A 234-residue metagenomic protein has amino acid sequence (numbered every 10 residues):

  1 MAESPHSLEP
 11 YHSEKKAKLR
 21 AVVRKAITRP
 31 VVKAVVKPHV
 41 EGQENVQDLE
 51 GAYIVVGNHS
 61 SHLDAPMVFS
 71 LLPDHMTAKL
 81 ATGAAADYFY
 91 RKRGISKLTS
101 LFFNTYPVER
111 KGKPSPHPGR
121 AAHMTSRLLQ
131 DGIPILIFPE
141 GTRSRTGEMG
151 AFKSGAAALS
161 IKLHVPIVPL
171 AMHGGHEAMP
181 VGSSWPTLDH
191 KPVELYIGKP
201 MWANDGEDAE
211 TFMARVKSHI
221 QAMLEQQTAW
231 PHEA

Functional and structural regions predicted by a protein language model:
M1-V23, H117-A234: Non-catalytic C-terminal accessory region of glycerolipid acyltransferases and related lyso-lipid remodeling enzymes
A17, A21-V36, S96-S100, N104: Short hydrophobic helices that act as membrane-entry/anchoring signals
T28-H59: Helix-to-loop junction immediately C-terminal to a conserved catalytic motif
P30-V36, K111-P116, T146: Short, flexible loop segments at the rims of nucleotide/cofactor-binding pockets, characterized by
V36, A78, L101, K191-V193: Residue-level signal for beta-strand positions within conserved beta-sheet cores that form or flank
V40, V55, T82-G83, L195-I197: Generic preference for hydrophobic
V40-Q43, K92, S115, G119-A122: Structural motif corresponding to alpha-helix initiation and N-cap regions
D48-G112: Catalytic core of membrane glycerolipid acyltransferases/transacylases, capturing the structured, soluble-facing
